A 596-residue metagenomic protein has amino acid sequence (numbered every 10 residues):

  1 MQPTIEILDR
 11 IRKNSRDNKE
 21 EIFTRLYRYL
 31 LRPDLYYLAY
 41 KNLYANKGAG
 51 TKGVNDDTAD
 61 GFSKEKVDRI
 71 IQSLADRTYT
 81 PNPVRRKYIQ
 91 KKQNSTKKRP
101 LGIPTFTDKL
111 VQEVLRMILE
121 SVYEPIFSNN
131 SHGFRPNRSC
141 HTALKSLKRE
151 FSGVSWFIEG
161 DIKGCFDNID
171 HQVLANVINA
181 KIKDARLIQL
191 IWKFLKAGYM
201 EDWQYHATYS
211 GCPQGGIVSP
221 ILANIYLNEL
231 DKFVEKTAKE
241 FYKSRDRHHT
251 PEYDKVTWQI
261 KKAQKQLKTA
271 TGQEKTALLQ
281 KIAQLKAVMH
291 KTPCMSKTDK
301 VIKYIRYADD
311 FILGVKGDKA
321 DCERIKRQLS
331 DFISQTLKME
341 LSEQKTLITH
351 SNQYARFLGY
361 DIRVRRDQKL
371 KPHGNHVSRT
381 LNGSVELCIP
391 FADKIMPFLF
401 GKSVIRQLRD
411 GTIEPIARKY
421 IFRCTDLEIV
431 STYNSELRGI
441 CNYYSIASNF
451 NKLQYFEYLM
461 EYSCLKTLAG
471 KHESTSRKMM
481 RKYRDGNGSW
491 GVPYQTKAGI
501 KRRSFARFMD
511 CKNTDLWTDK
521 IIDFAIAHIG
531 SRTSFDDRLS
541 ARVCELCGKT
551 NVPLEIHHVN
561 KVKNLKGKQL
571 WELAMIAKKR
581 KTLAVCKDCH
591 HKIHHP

Functional and structural regions predicted by a protein language model:
M1-P596: Non-catalytic terminal/accessory segments
